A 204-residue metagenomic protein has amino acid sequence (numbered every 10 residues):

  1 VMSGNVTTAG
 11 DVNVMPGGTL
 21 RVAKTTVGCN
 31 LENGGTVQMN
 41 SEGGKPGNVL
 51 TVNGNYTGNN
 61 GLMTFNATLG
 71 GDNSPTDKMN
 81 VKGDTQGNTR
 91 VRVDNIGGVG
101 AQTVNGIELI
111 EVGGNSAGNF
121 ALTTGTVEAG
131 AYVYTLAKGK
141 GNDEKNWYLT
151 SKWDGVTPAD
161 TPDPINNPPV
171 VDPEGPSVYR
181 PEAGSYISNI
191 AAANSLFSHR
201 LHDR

Functional and structural regions predicted by a protein language model:
V1-D84, N88, D94-N95, V99-W153: Extracellular beta-solenoid/beta-roll
G155-T157: SAM-dependent methyltransferases
D163-R204: Outer membrane beta-barrel translocator domains of Type V secretion systems
